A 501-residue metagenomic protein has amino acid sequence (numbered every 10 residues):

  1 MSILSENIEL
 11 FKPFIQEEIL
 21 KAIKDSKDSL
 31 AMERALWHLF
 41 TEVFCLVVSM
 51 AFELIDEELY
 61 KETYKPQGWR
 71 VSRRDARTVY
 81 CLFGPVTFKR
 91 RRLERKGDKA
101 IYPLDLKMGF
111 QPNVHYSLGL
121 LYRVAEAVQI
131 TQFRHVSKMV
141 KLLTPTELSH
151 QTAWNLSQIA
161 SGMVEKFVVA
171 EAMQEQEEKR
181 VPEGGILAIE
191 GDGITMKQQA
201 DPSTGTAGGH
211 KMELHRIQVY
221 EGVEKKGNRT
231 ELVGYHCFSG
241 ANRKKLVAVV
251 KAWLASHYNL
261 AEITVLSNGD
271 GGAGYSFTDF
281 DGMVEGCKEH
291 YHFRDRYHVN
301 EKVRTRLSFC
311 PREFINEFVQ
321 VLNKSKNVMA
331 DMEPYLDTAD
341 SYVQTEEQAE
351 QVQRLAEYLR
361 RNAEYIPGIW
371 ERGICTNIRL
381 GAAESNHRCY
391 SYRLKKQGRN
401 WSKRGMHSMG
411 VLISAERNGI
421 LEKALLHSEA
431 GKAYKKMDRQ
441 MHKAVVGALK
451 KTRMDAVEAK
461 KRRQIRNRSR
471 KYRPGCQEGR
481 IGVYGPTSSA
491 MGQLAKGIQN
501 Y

Functional and structural regions predicted by a protein language model:
M1-S49, R92-Y501: Catalytic center-proximal scaffold of phosphoryl-transfer enzymes
F44-K61: N-terminal "assembly arms/tails" that initiate or stabilize quaternary assembly in self-assembling proteins
E57-N113: An N-terminal low-complexity regulatory-tail signal and nearby short nucleic-acid-interaction modules
